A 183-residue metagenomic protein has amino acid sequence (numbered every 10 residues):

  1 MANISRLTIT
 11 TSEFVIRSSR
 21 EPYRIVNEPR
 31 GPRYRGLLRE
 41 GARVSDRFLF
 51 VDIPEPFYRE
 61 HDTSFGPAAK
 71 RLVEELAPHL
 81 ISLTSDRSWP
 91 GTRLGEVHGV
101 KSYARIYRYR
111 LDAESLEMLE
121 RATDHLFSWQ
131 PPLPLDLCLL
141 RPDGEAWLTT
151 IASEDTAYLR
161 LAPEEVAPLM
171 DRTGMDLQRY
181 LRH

Functional and structural regions predicted by a protein language model:
M1-H183: Structured alpha/beta or helical-core interaction and ligand-binding surfaces enriched in interleaved
